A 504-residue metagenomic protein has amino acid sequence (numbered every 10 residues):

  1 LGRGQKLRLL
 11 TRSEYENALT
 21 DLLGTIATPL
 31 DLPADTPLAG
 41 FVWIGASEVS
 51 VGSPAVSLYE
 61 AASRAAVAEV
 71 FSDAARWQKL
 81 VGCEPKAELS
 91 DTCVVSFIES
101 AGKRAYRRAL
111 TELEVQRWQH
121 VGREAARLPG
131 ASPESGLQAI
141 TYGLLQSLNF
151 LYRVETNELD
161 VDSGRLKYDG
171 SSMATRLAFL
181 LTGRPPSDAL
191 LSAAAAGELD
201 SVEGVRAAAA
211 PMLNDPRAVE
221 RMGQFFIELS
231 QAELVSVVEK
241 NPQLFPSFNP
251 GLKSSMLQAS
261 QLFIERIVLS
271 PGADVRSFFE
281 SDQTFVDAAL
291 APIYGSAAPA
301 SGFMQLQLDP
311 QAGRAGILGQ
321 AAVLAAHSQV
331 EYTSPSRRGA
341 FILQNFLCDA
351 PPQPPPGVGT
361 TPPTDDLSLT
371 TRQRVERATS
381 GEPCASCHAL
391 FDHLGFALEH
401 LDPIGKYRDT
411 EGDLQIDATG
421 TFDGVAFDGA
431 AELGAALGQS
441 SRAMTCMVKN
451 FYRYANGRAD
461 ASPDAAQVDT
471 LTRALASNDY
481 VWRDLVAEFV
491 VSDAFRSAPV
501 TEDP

Functional and structural regions predicted by a protein language model:
G2-P29: Mature N-terminal segment immediately following signal peptide/propeptide cleavage in secreted/periplasmic
T20-R453, A465-N478, W482, V486-P504: Active-site substrate-binding loop specific to GH73 endo-beta-N-acetylglucosaminidase modules in bacterial autolysins
A455-D460: Axial heme c-ligation environment in periplasmic c-type cytochrome domains
